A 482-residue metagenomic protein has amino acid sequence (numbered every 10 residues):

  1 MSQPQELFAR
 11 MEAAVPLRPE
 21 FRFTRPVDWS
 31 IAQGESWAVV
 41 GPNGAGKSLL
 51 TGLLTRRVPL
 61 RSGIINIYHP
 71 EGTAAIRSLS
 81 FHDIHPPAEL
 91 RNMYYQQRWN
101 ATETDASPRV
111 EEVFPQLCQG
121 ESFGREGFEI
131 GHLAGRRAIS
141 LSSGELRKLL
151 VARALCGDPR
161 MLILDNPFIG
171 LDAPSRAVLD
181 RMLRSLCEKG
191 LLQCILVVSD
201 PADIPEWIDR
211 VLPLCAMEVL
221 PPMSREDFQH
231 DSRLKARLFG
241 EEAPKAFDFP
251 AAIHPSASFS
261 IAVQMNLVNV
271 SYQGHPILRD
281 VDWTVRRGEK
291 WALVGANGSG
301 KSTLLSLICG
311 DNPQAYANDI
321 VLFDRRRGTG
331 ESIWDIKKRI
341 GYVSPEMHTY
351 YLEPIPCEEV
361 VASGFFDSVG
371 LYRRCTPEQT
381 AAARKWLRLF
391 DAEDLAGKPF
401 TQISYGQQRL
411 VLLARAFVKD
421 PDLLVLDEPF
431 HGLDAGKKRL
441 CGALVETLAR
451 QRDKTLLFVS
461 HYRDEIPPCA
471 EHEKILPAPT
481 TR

Functional and structural regions predicted by a protein language model:
L49-Q119, L305-V369: ABC ATPase nucleotide-binding domain signature region
C118-L133, A362, P377-L395: Conserved ABC ATPase "signature" region
R137, N166-P167, P399, E428-P429: Walker B catalytic motif
R137-L141, E145, Y372-C375, P399-I403 (+1 more regions): Conserved ABC ATPase signature
V151, L413: Hydrophobic anchor residue at the start of the ABC signature
D165, L171-D172, R176, D427 (+1 more regions): ABC-family nucleotide-binding domains
M217-K245, A443, D464-P468, I475-R482: Conserved beta-strand-loop-alpha-helix hinge in the C-terminal portion of ABC ATPase nucleotide-binding domains
